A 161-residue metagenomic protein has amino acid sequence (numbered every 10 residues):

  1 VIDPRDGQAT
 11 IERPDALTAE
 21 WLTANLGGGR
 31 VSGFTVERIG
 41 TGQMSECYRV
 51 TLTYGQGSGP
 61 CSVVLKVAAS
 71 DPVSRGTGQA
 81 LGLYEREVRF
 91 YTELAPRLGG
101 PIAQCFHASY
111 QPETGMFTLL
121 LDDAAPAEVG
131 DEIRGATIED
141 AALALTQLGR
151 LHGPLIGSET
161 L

Functional and structural regions predicted by a protein language model:
V1-T41, T53-P60, I156-E159: Regulatory N- and C-terminal appendages and interdomain linkers associated with kinase/kinase-like NTP transferase
I39-L161: Conserved ATP-binding subdomain of kinase catalytic cores across diverse folds
